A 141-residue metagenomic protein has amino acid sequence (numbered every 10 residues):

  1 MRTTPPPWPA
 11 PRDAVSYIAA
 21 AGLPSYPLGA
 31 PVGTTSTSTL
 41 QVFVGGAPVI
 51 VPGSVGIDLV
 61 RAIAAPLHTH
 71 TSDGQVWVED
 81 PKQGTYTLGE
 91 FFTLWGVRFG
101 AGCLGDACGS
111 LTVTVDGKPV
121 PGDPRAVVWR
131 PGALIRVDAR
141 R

Functional and structural regions predicted by a protein language model:
M1-R141: Ubiquitin-like/PB1-type beta-grasp interaction modules and other compact soluble beta-rich domains
